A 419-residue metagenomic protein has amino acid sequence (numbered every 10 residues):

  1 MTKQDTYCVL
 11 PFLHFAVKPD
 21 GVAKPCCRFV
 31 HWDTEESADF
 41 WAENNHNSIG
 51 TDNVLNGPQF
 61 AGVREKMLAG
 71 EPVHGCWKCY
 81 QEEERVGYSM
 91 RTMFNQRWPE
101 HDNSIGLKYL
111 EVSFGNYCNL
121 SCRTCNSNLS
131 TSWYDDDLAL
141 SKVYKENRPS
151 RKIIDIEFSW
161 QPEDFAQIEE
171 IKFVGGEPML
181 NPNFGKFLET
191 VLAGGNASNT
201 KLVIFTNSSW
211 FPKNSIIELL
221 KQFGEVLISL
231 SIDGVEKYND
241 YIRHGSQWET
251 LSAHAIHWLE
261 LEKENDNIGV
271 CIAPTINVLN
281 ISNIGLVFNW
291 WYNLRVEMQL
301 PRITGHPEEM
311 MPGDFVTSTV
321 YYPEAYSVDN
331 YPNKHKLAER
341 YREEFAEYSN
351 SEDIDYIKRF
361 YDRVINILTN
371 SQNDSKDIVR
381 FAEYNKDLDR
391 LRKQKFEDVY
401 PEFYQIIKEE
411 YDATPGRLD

Functional and structural regions predicted by a protein language model:
M1-C26, D33-E35, K66-Y109, C125 (+3 more regions): Radical SAM enzyme core and accessory elements
H14, P19-D20, V203, F223-S229 (+2 more regions): Conserved C-terminal portion of the radical SAM core fold that forms the substrate/S-adenosylmethionine-binding
K24, L120, K237: Glycine-centered loop/turn positions within well-structured domains that cap or flank conserved ligand/cofactor-binding
H31-K78: Membrane-interface junctions of multi-pass transporters
L107-Y117, N126-I156, A166-P182, G194-K213 (+3 more regions): Core AdoMet radical
F158-Q161: Conserved RecA-like ASCE ATPase "motif II neighborhood" in helicase/translocase motors
G185-E189, K213-L220, N283-G285: Distinct, well-ordered alpha-helical segments
T190-N196, L261: Short, acidic, metal-binding catalytic loop of nucleotide-sugar glycosyltransferases
